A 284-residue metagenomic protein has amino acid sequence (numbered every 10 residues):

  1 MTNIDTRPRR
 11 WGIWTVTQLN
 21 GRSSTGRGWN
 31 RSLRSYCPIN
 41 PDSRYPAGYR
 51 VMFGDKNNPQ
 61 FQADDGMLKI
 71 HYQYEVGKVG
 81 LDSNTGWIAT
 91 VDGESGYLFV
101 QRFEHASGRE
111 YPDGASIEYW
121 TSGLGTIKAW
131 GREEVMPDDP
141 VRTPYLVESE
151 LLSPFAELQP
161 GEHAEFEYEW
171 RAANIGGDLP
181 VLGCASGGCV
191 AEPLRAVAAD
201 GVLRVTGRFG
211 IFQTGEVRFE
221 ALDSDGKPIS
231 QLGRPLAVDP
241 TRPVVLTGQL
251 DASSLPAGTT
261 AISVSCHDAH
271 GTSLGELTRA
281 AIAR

Functional and structural regions predicted by a protein language model:
M1-N3, R22, G161, R204-G207: Short, well-ordered beta-strand segments enriched in hydrophobic/aromatic residues
T6-E165, R171: A contiguous, surface-exposed recognition patch within enzymatic or periplasmic domains that forms
G176-D200: Short, compositionally biased P/S/T/A/G/V-rich stretches that sit at domain boundaries
L203-I211, A221: Aromatic/hydrophobic beta-strand junction motif of beta-rich domains
F219, L250-G275: Short, aromatic- and glycine-rich surface loops/edge beta-strands on solvent-exposed regions
I229-T241: Solvent-exposed serine/threonine-rich low-complexity stretches and specific carbohydrate-binding patches
D239-D251: Aromatic sugar-binding surface patches on proteins that engage polysaccharides or sugar-phosphate polymers
T272-R284: Edge beta-strands of extracellular beta-sandwich domains
